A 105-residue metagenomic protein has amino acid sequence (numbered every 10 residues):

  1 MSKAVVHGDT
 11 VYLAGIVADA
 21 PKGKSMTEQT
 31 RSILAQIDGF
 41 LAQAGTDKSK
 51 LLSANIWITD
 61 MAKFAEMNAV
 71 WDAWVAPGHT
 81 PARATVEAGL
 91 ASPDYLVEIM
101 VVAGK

Functional and structural regions predicted by a protein language model:
M1-K105: Short, polar/acidic, helix-capping and beta-turn segments at strand->helix junctions that line the mouths
